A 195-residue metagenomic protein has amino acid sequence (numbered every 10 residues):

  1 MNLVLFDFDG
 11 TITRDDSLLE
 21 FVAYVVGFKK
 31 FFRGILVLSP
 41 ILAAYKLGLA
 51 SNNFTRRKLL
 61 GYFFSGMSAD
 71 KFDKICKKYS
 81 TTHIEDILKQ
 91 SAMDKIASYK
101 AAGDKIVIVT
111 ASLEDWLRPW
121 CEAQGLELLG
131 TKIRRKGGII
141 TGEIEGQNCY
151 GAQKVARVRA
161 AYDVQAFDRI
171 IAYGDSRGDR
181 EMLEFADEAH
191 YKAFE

Functional and structural regions predicted by a protein language model:
M1-G48: Active-site neighborhood of HAD-like aspartate-dependent phosphohydrolases
N2, F28-F31, A50-S51, A69-K74 (+2 more regions): Conserved alpha/beta cores of soluble small-molecule-handling proteins
Y24-G27, K78, E188: Residues within well-ordered alpha-helical secondary structure of globular protein domains
G34-F64, D70: N-terminal membrane-anchoring alpha-helices
T55-S91: Metal-dependent phosphoesterase signature
K74, T81-E195: C-terminal cap/substrate-recognition subdomain and adjoining C-terminal extension of metal-dependent phosphatase-like
